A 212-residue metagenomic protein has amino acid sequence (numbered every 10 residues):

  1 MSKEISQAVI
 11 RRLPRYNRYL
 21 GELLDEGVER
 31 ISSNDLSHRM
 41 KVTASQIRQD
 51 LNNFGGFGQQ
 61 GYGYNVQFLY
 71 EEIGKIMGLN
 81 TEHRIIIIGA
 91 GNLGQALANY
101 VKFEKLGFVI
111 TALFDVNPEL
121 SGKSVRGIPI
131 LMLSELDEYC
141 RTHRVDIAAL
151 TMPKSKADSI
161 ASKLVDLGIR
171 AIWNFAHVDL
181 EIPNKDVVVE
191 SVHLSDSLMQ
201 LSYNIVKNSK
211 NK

Functional and structural regions predicted by a protein language model:
M1-E29: Extreme N-terminal segment that seeds HTH/winged-HTH DNA-binding domains in transcriptional regulators
Y16, G21-L24, R126-K212: Phosphate-bearing ligand-interacting subdomains that bind or position ATP/ADP/UDP/GDP/NAD(P) or nucleotide-linked
R30, N34, R39-E82: HTH-adjacent hinge/linker in prokaryotic transcriptional regulators
A90: Glycine-rich Rossmann-fold phosphate-binding loop(s) that bind the pyrophosphate of adenine dinucleotide cofactors
L93: Hydrophobic/small residue at the entry helix of a nucleotide-binding pocket
E104-R126: NAD(P)-binding Rossmann-fold cofactor-contacting core
